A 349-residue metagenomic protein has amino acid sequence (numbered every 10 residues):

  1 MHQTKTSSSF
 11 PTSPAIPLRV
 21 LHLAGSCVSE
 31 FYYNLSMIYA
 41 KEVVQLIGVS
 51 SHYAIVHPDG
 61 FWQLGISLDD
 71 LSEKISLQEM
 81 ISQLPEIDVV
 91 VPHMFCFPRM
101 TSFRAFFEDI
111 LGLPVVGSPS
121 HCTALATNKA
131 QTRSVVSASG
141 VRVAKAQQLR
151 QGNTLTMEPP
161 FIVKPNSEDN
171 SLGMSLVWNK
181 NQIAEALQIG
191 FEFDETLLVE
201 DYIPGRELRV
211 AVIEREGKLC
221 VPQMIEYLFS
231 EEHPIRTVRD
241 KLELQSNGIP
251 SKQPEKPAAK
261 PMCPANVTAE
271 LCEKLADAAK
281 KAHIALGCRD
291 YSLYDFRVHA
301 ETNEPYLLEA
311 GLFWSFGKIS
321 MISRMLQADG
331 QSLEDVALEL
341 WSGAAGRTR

Functional and structural regions predicted by a protein language model:
M1-V116, H121, R347-T348: ATP-binding N-terminal substructure of ATP-dependent carboxylate-amine bond-forming enzymes
H2-C27, Q83-L84, T123-R209, E214-L219 (+1 more regions): Active-site nucleotide/adenylate-binding loops and adjacent lid/helix of ATP-dependent enzymes
H2-L18, A24, N266-R349: ATP-dependent carboxylate activation and anion-phosphoryl transfer catalytic cores that bind Mg-ATP to form
Y53-A54, L197, D201, L208-R209 (+1 more regions): A short glycine-rich, hydrophobically flanked beta-strand micro-motif that places a catalytic Asp/Glu for divalent metal
V56-D59, E214-G217, H299-T302: Short acidic-glycine loop/turn motifs at beta-strand connectors
P119-A124, E226-F229: Short, acidic/turn-prone active-site loops that include or flank metal/cofactor- and phosphate-binding residues
K180-M262, N266, E270-D277, P305-Y306: Phosphate-binding site of ATP-dependent enzymes
